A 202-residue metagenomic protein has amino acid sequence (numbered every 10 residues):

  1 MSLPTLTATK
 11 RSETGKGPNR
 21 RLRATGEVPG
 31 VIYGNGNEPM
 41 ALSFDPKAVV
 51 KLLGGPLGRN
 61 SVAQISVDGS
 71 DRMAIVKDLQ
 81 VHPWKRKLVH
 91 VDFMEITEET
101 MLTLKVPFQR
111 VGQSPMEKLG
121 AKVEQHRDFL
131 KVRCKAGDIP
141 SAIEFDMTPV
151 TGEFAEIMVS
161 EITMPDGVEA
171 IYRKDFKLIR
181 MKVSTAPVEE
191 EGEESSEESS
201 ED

Functional and structural regions predicted by a protein language model:
M1-D202: Acidic, negatively charged sequence tracts
